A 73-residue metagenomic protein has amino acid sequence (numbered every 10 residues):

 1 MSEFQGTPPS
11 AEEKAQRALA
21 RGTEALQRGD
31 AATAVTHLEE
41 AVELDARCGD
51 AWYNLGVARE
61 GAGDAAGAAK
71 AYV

Functional and structural regions predicted by a protein language model:
A15, G49-D50: Helix-start (N-cap) detector for alpha-helical repeat units in TPR-like alpha-solenoids, especially tetratricopeptide
E40-E43: Conserved structural position within tetratricopeptide repeats
